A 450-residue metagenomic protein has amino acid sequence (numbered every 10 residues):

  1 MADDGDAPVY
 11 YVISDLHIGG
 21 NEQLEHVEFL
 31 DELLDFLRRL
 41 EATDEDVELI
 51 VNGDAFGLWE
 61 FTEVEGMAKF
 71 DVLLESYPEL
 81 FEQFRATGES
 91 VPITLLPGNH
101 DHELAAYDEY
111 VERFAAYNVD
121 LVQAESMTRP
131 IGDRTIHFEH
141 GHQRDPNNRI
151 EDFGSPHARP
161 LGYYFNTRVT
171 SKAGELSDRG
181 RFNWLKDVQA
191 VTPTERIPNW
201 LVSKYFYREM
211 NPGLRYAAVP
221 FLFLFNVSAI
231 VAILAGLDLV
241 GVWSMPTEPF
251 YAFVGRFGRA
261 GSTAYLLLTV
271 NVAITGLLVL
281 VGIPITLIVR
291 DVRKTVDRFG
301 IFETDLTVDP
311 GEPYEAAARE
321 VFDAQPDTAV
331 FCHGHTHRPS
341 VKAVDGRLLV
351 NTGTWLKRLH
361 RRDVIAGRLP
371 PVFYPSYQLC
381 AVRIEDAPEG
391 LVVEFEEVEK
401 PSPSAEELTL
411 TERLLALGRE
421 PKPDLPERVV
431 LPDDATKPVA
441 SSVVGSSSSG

Functional and structural regions predicted by a protein language model:
M1-G450: Extended recognition/assembly regions associated with phosphoester-bond processing machinery
